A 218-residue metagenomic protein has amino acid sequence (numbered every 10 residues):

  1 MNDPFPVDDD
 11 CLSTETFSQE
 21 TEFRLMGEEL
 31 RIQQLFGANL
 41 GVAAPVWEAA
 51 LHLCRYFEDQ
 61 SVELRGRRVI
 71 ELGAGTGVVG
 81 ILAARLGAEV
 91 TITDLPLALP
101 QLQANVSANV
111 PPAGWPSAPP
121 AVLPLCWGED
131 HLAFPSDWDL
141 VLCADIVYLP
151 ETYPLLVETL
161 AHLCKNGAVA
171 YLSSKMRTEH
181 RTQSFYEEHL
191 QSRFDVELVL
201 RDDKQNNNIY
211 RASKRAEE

Functional and structural regions predicted by a protein language model:
M1-E218: S-adenosylmethionine-dependent methyltransferases
